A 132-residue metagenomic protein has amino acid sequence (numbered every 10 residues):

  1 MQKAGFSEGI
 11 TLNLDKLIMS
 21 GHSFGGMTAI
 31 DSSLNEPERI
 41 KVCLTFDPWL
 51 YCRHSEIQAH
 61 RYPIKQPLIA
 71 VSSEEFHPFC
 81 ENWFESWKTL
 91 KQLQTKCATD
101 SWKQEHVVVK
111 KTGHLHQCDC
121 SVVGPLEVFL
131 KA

Functional and structural regions predicted by a protein language model:
M1-I18: Gly/Ser-rich "nucleophile elbow"/oxyanion-hole loop immediately N-terminal to the catalytic nucleophile in hydrolases
K3-S7, I30-D31, H54-Q58: A generic local structural motif
K16-G21, C43-F46: Extended hydrophobic secondary-structure segments that form protein cores and membrane-embedded regions
S20-G25, A29: Gly/Ala-rich beta-loop-alpha elbow adjacent to hydrolase catalytic centers
D31-K41: Conserved hydrolase catalytic core segment
K41-H114: The feature captures the conserved acid-bearing segment of alpha/beta-hydrolase catalytic domains
K103-A132: C-terminal catalytic histidine-bearing segment of alpha/beta-hydrolase fold enzymes
